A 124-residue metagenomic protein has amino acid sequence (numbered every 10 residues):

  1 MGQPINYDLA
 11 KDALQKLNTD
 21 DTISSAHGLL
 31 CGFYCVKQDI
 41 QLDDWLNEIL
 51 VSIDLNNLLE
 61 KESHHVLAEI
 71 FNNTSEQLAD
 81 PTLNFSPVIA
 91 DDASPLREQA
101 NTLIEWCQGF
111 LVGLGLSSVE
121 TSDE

Functional and structural regions predicted by a protein language model:
M1-C107, L111-E124: Domain-length accessory/inserted modules outside core catalytic folds
